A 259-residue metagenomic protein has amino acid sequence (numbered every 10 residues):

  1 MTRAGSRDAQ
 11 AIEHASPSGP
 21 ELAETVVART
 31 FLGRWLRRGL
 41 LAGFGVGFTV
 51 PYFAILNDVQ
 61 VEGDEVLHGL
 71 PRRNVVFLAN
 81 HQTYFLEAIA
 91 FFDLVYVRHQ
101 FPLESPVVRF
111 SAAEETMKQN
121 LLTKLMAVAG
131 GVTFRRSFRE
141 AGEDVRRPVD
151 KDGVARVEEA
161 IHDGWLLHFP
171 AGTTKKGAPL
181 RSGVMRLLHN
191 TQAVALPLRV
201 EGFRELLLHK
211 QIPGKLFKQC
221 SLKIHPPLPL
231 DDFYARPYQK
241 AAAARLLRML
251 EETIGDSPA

Functional and structural regions predicted by a protein language model:
A11-E62, I89-D93, N120-A129: A transmembrane-helix-recognition feature enriched in membrane-embedded lipid enzymes and envelope glyco-/phospholipid
V26-R29, W165, T173-K240: A cross-family acyltransferase "interaction/gating" segment
V50-Q82: Helix-to-loop junction immediately C-terminal to a conserved catalytic motif
Q60-G63, D150-V154, L180-V184: Amphipathic coiled-coil/heptad-repeat helices and related helical stalk/stem segments that mediate oligomerization
G69-D144: Catalytic core of membrane glycerolipid acyltransferases/transacylases, capturing the structured, soluble-facing
R73-A79, H162-P170, A193: Generic beta-sheet signal
S137-G177: Internal catalytic-core helix/loop-beta-alpha segment that presents or stabilizes conserved functional determinants
P227-Y234, A243, L247-G255: A conserved mid-domain beta-alpha-beta active-site/ligand-binding segment of alpha/beta enzyme cores
